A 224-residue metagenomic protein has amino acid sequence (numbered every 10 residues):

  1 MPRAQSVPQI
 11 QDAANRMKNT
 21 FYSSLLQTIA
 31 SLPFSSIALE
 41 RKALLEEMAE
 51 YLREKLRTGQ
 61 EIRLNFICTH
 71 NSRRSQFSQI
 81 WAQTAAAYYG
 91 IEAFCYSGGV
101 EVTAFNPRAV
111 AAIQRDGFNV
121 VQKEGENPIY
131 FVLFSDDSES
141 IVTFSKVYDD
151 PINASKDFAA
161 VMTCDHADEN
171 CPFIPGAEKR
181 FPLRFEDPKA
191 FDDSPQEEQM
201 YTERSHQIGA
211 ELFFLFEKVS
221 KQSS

Functional and structural regions predicted by a protein language model:
P2-Q5: Compositionally biased, low-complexity intrinsically disordered regions
V7, Q11-S224: Short polar/charged helix/loop
